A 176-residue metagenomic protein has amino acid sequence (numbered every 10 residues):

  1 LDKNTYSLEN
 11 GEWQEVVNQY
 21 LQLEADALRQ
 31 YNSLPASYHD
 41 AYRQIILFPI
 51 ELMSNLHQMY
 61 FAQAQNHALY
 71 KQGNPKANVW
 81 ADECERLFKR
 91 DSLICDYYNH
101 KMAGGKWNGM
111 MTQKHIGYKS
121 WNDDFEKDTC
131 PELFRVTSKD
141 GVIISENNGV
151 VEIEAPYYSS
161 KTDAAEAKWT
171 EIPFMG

Functional and structural regions predicted by a protein language model:
L1-F174: Catalytic domains of carbohydrate-active enzymes that cleave complex glycans
